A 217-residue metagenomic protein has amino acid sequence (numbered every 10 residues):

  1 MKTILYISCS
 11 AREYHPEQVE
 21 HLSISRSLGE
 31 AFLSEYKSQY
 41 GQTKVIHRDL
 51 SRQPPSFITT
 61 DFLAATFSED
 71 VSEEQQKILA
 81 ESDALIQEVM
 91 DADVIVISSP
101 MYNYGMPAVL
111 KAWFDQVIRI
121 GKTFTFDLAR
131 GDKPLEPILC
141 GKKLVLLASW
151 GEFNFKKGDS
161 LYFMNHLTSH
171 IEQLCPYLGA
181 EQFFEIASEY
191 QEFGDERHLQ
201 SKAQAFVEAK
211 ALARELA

Functional and structural regions predicted by a protein language model:
M1-S99, Y104-V109, K122, V207-A217: N-terminal beta1-alpha1-beta2 submodule of the flavodoxin-like/Rossmannoid cofactor-binding fold
T3, K44, K143, E181-Q182: Residues at the starts of beta-strands that form the adenosine-phosphate
C9, S149, S188: Cofactor-binding loop segments of dinucleotide-utilizing enzymes, especially the Rossmann-like FAD- and NAD(P)+-binding
R12, Q53, E152, Q191-F193: Surface-exposed, flexible loop/turn segments at secondary-structure boundaries
Y14-H15, K157-A217: Glycine-rich phosphate/pyrophosphate-binding loop and the adjoining helix
H47-D49, L146, E185-A187: Structural signal for conserved beta-strand scaffold positions within catalytic alpha/beta enzyme cores
L63-T66, D115, S201-A203: Short, hinge-like loop/turn segments at secondary-structure boundaries
Q76-S169: Helix-loop-strand module that forms the ligand-binding subsite of alpha/beta enzymes
